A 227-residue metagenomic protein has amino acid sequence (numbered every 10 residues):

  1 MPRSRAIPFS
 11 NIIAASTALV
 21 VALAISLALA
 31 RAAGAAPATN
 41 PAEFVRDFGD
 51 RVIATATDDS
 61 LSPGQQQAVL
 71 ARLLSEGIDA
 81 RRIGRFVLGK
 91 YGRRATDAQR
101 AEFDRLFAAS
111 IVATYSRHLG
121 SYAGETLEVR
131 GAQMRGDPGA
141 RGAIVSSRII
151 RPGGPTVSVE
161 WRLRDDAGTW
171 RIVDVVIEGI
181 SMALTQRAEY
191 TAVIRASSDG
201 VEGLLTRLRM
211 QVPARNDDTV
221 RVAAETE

Functional and structural regions predicted by a protein language model:
M1-A14: N-terminal secretory signal peptides that target proteins for export/translocation
N11-A30: Bacterial N-terminal signal peptides
A30-P37: Boundary at the C-terminal end of the N-terminal hydrophobic targeting segment
A38-Y115: Early exported N-terminus immediately downstream of N-terminal targeting peptides
V87, F107, G131-Q133, I149-R151 (+2 more regions): A mature extracytoplasmic/lumenal domain signature
R105, V112-V157, Q211-E227: Surface-exposed, charged secondary-structure patches
T156-L184: Short beta-strand edge/turn micro-motifs at domain boundaries
D174-E227: Low-complexity, intrinsically disordered terminal/linker segments enriched in charged and Gly/Pro repeats
